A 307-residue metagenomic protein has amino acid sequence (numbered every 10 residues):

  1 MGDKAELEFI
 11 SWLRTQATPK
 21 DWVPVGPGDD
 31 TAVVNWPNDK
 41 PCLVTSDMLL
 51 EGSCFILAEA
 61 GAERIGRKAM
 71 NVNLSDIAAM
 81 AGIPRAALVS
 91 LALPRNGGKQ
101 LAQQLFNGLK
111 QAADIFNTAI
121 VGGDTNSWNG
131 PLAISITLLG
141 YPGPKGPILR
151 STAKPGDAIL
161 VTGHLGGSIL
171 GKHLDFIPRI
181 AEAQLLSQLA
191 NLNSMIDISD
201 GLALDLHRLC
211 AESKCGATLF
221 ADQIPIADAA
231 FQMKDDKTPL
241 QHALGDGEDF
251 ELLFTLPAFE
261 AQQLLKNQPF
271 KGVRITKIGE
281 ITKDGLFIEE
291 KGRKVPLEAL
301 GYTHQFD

Functional and structural regions predicted by a protein language model:
M1-G61, M80, V89, Q104-A113 (+2 more regions): Extreme N-terminal cap/leader segments of soluble proteins
G2-E8, W12-T15, K40, R95-A119 (+4 more regions): Glycine-/charge-enriched secondary-structure boundary and capping motifs
L13, G28-D30, W36-P37, S46-M48 (+13 more regions): Fold-independent oxyanion-binding glycine-rich loops and adjacent beta-strand/coil segments at enzyme active sites
D21-W22, A32, K110, V121-S127 (+5 more regions): A generic local secondary-structure boundary/capping motif
V33, N73, A81, I120 (+4 more regions): Residue-level signal for inorganic ion chemistry
L43, P131-A133, K145-S187: Short, acidic (Asp/Glu-rich) active-site segment that either coordinates a divalent metal cofactor
A60-R64, H173-F176, N193-S194, L240-H242: Short pre-catalytic strand/loop immediately N-terminal to key active-site residues, enriched for Gly-Thr
A62-A86, N107-I115, L202-E212: Small-aliphatic-rich amphipathic alpha-helix that forms the alpha element of a beta-alpha
